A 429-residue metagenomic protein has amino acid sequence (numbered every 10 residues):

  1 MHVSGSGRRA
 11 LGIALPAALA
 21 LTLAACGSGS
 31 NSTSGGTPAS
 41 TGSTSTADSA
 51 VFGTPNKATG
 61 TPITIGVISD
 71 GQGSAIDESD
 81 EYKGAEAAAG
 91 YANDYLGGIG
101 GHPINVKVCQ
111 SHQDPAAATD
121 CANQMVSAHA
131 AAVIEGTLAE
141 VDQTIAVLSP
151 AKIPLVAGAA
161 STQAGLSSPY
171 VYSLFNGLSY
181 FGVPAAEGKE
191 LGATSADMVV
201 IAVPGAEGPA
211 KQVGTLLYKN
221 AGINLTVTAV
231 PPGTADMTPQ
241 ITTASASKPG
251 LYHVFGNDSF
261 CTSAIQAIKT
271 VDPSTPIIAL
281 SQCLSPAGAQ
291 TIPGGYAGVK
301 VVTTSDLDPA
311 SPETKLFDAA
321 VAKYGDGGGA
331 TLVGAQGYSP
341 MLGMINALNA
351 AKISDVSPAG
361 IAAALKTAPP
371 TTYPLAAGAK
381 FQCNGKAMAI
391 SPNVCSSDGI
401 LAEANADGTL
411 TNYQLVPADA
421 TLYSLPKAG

Functional and structural regions predicted by a protein language model:
L21-A25: C-terminal motif of bacterial Sec signal peptides marking the signal peptidase cleavage site
C26-T37: Bacterial lipoprotein signal-peptidase II cleavage site
D77-K83, Y95-G165, L174, P231-A235: Beta-alpha junction/loop-to-helix N-cap segments that form part of ligand/metal-binding clefts
A130-A229, P276-G294: Extracytoplasmic ligand/sensor domains, especially the bilobed periplasmic-binding protein
A151, A210-D306: Extracellular/periplasmic bilobed ligand-binding domains
N176, I268-S339, V416-A418: Extracellular/periplasmic periplasmic-binding protein-like sensory domains
K211, T215, F260-C261, D308-P369: Extracellular/periplasmic ligand-binding modules, especially the Venus flytrap/periplasmic-binding
Y324, G328-T331, N346-L410: Segments of small-molecule ligand-sensing domains
